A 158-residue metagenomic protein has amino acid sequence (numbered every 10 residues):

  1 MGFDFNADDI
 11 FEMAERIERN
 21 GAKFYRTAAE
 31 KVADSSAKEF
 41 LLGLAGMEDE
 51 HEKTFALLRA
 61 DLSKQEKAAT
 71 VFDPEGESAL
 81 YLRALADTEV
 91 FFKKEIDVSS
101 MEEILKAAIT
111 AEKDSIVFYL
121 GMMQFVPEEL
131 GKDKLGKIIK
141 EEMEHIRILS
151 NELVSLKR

Functional and structural regions predicted by a protein language model:
M1-R158: Non-heme di-metal
